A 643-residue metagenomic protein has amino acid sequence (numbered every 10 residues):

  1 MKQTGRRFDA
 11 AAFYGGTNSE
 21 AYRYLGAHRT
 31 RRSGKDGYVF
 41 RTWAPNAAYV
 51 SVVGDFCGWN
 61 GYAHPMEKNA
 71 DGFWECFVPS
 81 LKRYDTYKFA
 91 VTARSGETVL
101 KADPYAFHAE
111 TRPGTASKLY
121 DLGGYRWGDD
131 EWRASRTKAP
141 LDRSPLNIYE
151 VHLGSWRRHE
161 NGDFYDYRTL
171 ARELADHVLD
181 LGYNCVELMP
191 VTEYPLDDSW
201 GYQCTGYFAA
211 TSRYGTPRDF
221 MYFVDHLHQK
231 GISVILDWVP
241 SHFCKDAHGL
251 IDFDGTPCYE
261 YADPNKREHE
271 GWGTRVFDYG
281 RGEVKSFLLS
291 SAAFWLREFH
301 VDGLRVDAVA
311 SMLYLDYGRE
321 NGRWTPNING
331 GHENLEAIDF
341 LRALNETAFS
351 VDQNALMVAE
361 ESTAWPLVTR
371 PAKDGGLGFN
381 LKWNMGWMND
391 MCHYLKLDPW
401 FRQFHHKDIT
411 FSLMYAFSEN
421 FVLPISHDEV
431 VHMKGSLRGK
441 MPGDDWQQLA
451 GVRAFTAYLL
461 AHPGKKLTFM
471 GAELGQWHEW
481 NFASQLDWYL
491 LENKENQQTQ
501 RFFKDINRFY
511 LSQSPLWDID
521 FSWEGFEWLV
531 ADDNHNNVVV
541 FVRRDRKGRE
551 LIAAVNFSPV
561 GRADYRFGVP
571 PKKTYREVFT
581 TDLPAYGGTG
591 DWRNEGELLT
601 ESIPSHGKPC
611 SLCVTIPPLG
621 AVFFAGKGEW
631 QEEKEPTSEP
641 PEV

Functional and structural regions predicted by a protein language model:
M1-L146, G154, R168-V178, G182 (+3 more regions): Carbohydrate-interacting/catalytic domains
E67, D197-G201, K245-D252, T369-R370 (+2 more regions): Short glycine-biased active-site loop of nucleotidyltransferases that positions the nucleotide triphosphate and helps
T98-V99, R157-H159, Y194-D197, H242-D246 (+6 more regions): Short catalytic/ligand-binding loop motif for oxyanion handling, primarily in non-cytosolic enzymes, centered on
E110, R133-R143, H152-E333, E597 (+1 more regions): Substrate-binding/active-site clefts of carbohydrate-active enzymes
E173-L174, D219, F223, V284-W295 (+5 more regions): Alpha-helical packing segments of well-folded alpha/beta enzyme cores
H300-D302, E320-Q485, L490, L511-D582 (+1 more regions): Conserved alpha/beta catalytic core and glycan-binding cleft of carbohydrate-active enzymes
